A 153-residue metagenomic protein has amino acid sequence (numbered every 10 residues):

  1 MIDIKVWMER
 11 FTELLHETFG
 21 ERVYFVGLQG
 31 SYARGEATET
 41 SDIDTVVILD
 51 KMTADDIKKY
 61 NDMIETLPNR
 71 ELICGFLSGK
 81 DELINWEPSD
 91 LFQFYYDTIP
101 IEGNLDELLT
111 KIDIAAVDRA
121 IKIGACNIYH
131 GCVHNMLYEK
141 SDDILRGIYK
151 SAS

Functional and structural regions predicted by a protein language model:
M1-E17, E21, A33-T40, D50-S153: Catalytic core of pol beta-like nucleotidyltransferases
V23-F25: Short acidic amphipathic segments
D44: N-terminal loops that bind phosphate or other acidic moieties and the adjacent beta-alpha structural core
